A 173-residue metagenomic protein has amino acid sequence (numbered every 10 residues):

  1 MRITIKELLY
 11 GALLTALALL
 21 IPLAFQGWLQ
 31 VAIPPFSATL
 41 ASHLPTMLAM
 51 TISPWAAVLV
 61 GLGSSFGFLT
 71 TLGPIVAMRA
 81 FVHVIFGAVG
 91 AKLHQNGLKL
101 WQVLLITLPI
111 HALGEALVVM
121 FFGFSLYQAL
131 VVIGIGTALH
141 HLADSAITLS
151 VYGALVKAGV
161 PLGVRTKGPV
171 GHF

Functional and structural regions predicted by a protein language model:
M1-T51: Hydrophobic transmembrane alpha-helices
Q26-F36, V58, L69-V84, N96-F173: Membrane-embedded alpha-helical hairpins and interfacial helices in multi-pass inner-membrane proteins
A41-P45, V82-G87: Hydrophobic core segments of transmembrane alpha-helices in multi-pass, intramembrane catalytic enzymes
M47-V60, L93-W101: Membrane-helix interface "capping/anchor" motifs
M50, G87-K92, G153: Transmembrane alpha-helices and membrane-interface helical segments of multi-pass integral membrane enzymes
I52-S53, S64-T71: Interfacial segments of multi-pass membrane proteins
